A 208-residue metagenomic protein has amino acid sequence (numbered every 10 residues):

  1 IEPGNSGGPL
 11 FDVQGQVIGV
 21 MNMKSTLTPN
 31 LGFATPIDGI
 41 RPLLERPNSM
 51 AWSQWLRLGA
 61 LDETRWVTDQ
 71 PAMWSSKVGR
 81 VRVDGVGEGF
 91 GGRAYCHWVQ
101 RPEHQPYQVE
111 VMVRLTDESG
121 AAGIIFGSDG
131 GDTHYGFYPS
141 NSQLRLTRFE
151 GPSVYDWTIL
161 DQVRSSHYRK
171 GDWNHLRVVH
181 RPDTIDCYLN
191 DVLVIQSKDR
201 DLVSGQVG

Functional and structural regions predicted by a protein language model:
E2-V20: Catalytic nucleophile loop of clan PA
V17-L61: C-terminal cap/linker of serine protease catalytic domains
D62-R93: Extracellular glycan-recognition surfaces and repeat-rich motifs
G87-S153: Secretory/extracellular carbohydrate-interaction modules and structurally similar beta-sandwich "look-alikes"
V109-V111, R169-C187: Short tryptophan-centered beta-strand motifs in secreted/extracellular beta-sheet-rich domains of glycan-recognition
P152-R177: Short, aromatic/His-centered strand-loop micro-motif at the edge of beta-sheets
Y188-V192: Short strand-turn-strand beta-turns centered on an Asx-Gly dipeptide
V194-G208: Flexible glycan-contacting loops in extracellular carbohydrate-active proteins
